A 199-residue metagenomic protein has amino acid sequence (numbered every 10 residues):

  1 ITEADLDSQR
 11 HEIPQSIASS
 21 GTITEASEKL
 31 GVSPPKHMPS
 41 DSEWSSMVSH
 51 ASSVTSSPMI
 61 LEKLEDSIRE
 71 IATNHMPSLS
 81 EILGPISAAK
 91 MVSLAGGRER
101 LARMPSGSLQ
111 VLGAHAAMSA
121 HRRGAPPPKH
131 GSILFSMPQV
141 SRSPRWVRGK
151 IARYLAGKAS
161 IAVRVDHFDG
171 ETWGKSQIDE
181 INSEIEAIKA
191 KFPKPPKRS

Functional and structural regions predicted by a protein language model:
I1-P39, S46: Extended compositionally biased segments used for macromolecular assembly or nucleic-acid engagement
L30-I86: Helix-hairpin-helix/helix-loop-helix acidic hairpins
I60, L64-S67, I71, I82 (+5 more regions): Generic, well-ordered alpha-helical scaffold segments in large soluble proteins
P77-L94, R98-R103: Conserved catalytic-core segments centered on acid/base and nucleophilic motifs
S80-E81, I86, S108-Q110, S176 (+1 more regions): Short amphipathic alpha-helical segments embedded in low-complexity Lys/Glu-rich regions
S93-H167: Phosphate-backbone recognition surface of nucleic-acid-processing proteins
V140-G149, R153, A162-S199: Low-complexity, acidic/Ser/Thr- and charged residue-rich accessory regions of DNA metabolism proteins
